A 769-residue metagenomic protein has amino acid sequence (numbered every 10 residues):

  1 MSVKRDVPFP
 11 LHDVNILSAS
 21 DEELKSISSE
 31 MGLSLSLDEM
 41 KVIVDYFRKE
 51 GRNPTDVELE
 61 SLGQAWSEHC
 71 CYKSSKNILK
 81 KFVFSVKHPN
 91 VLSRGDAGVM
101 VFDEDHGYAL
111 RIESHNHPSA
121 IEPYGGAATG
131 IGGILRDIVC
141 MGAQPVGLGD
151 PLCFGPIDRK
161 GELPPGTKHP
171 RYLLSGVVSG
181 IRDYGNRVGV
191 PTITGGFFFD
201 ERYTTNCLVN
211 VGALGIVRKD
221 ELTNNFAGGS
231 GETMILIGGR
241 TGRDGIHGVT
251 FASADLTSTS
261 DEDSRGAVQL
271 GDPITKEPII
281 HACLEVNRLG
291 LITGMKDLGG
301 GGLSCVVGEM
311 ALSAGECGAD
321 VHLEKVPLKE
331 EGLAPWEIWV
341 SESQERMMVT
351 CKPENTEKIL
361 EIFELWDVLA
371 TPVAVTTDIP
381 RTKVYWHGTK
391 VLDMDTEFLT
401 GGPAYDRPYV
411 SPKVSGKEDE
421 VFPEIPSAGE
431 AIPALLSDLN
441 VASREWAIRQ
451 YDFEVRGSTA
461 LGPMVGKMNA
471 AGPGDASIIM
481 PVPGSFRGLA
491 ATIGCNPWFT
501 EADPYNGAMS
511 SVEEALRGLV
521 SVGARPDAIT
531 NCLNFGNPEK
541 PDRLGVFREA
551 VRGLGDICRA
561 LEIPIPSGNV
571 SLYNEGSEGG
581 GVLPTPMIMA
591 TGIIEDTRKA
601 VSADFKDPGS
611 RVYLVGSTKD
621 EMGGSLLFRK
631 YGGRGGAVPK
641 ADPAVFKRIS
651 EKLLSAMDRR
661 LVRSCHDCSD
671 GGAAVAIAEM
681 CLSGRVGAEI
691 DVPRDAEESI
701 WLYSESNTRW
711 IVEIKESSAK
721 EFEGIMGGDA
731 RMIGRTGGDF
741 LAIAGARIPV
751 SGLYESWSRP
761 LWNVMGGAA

Functional and structural regions predicted by a protein language model:
M1-S28, F226, E262, A769: Generic start-of-chain signal for non-secretory N-termini
N15-I16, S28, D56, N206-C207 (+9 more regions): Glycine-/charge-enriched secondary-structure boundary and capping motifs
N15-V101: N-terminal amphipathic, basic-rich helices that act as targeting or association modules
S20-E23, G95-W386, T400-P408, P481-V482 (+11 more regions): Mobile "lid/hinge" segments at catalytic clefts and subdomain interfaces of large enzymes
R48, G63-S67, K80, G300 (+3 more regions): Short amphipathic alpha-helical surface patches that mediate protein-protein
E50, K352-N355, C495-F499, E539 (+1 more regions): A generic structural motif
N53, W66-C71, K76-G147, P156 (+4 more regions): Non-catalytic terminal/interface segments that mediate subunit docking, oligomerization, and allosteric communication
